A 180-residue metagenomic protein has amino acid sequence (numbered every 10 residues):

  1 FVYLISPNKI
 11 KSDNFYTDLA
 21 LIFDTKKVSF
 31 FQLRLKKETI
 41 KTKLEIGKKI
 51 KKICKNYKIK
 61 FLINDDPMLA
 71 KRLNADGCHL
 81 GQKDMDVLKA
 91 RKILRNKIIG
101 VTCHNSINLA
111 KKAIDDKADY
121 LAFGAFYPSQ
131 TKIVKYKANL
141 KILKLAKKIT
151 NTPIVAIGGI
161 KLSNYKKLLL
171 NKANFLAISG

Functional and structural regions predicted by a protein language model:
F1-D18: N-terminal amphipathic alpha-helix/helix-capping segment at the start of soluble metabolic enzymes
V2-S6, S29-L33, F61-I63, C78-L80 (+4 more regions): Hydrophobic faces of well-ordered beta-strands that scaffold small-molecule active sites in alpha/beta enzyme cores
L4, K9, L80-A90, A122-V134 (+1 more regions): Glycine-rich phosphate-binding active-site loops on the catalytic face of alpha/beta enzymes
L19-K27, I53-N56, R91, I114-K117 (+1 more regions): Acidic (Asp/Glu)-rich catalytic clusters
I22, F61-D76, N105-K117, I149-A156 (+1 more regions): Catalytic cores of alpha/beta
F30-I93: N-terminal active-site wall of soluble small-molecule enzyme domains
L44-I63, K89-S106, V134-L162: Alpha-helix-loop-beta-strand connector modules within alpha/beta enzyme cores
R72-Q82, V101-K148: Glycine/Thr-rich beta-alpha phosphate-binding loop at enzyme active sites
